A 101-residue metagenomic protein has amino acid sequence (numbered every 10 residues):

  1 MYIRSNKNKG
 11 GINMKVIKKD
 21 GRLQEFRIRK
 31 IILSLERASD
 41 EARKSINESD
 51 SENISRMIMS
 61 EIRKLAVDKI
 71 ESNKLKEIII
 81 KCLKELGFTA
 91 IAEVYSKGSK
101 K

Functional and structural regions predicted by a protein language model:
Y2-K101: Long, C-terminal-biased catalytic regions of enzyme "large/alpha" subunits
